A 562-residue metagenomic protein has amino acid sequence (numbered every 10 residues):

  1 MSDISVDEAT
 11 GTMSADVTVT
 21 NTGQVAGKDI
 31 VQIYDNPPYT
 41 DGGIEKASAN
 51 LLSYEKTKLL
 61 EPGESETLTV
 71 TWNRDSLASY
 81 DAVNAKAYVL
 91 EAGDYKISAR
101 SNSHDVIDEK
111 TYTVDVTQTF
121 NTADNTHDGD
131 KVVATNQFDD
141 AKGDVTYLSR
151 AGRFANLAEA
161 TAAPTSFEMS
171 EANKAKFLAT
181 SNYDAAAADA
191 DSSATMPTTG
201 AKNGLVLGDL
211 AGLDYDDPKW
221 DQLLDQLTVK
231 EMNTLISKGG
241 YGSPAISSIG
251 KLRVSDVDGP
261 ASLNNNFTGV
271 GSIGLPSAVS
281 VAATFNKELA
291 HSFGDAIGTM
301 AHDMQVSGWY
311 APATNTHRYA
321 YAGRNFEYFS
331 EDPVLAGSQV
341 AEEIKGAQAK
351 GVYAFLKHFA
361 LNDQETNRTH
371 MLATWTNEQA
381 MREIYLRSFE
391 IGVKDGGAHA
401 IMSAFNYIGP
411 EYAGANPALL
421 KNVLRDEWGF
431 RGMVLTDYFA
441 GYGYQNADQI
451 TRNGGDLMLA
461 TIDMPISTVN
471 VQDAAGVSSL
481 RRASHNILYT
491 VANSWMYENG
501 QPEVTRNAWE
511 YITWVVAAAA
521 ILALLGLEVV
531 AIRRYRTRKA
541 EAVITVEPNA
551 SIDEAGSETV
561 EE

Functional and structural regions predicted by a protein language model:
M1-Y80, Y88-S98, S103, N125-E562: Glycoside hydrolase catalytic-domain context in secreted enzymes
D105-H127: Short beta-strand elements
